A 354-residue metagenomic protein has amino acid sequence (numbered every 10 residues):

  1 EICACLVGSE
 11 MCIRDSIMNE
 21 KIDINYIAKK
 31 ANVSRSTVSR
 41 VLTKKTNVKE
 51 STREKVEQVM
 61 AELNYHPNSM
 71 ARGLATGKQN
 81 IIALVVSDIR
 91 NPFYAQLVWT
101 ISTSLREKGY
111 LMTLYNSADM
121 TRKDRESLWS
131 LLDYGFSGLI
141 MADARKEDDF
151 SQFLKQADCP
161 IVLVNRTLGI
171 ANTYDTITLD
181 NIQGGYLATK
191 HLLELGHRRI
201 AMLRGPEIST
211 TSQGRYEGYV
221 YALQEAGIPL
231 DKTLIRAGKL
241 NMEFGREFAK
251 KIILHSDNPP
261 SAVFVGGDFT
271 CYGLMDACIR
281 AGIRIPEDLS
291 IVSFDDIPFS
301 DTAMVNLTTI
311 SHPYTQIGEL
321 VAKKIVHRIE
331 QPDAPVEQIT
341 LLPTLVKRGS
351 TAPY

Functional and structural regions predicted by a protein language model:
E1-D15: Single conserved hydrophobic/aromatic residue that forms the stacking wall/gate of nucleotide- or nucleobase-binding
I13-N19, E62, T103-L111, L132 (+3 more regions): Bacterial carbohydrate/catabolite-sensing allosteric modules
I17, E50, L63-S130, Y134-G138 (+2 more regions): Amphipathic helical "hinge" segments at domain boundaries
K29: Alpha-helical residues within the helix-turn-helix
L42, M60: DNA major-groove recognition helix of helix-turn-helix
Y65, A118-T121, A142-D148, F269: Short beta->alpha connector loops
